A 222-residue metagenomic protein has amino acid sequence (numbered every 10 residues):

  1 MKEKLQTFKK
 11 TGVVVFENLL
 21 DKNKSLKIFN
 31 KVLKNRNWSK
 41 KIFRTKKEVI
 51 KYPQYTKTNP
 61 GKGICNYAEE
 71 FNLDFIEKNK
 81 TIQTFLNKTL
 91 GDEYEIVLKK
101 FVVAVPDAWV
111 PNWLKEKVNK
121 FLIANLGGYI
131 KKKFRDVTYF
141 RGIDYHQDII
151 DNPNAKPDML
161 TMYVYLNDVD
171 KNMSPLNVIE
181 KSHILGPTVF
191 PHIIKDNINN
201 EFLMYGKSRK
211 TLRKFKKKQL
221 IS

Functional and structural regions predicted by a protein language model:
M1-K10, E17-Y145: Non-heme Fe(II)-dependent double-stranded beta-helix
V13-V15, T161-Y165, K218-L220: Conserved hydrophobic/aromatic beta-strand scaffold that supports enzyme active sites
L20-K22, V102-A104, A108, I150 (+2 more regions): Short, solvent-exposed loop/turn segments at secondary-structure junctions
E69, V97-L98, D158, N172-S174: Residues that flank catalytic or metal-binding motifs in active/ligand-binding sites
E69-F75, D148-I150, K210-I221: Active-site rim elements
H146, P153-K171: Short, conserved beta-strand element in jelly-roll/cupin
K156, V169-S222: Double-stranded beta-helix
